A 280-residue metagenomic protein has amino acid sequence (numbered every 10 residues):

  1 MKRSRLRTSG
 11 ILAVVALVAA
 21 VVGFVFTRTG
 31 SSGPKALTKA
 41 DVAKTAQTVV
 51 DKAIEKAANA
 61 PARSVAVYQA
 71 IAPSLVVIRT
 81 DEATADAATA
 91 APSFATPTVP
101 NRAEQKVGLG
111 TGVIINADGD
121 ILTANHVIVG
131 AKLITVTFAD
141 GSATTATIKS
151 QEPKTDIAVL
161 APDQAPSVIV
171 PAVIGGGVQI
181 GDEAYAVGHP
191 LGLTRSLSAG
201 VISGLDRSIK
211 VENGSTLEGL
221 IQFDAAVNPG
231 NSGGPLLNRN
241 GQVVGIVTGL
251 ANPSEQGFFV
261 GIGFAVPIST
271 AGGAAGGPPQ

Functional and structural regions predicted by a protein language model:
M1-K44, A66, T111, T147 (+5 more regions): C-terminal recognition in membrane/secretory proteostasis and scaffolding
T8-G10, A131-I134, P166-I169, V187-G200 (+2 more regions): Active-site loop architecture of trypsin-fold serine endopeptidases
S32-I121, V129-K132, S142-A143, Q164-S167 (+3 more regions): Glycine-biased strand-turn-strand hairpin within the trypsin-fold
D51-A53, E183, F264-Q280: Interdomain regulatory linker/hinge segments that flank or connect interaction modules in polarity/junction/synaptic
A58, A62, K106-L109, G175-V178 (+3 more regions): Soluble non-cytosolic domains of exported or imported proteins
I78-D81, I115-A117, N125, K149-Q151 (+7 more regions): Residue-level recognition of beta-strand microenvironments
R79, T123-A124, S198, P267: A secondary-structure boundary/capping signal
L109-T111, N116-R195: Conserved active-site neighborhood of the chymotrypsin/trypsin-like protease fold
